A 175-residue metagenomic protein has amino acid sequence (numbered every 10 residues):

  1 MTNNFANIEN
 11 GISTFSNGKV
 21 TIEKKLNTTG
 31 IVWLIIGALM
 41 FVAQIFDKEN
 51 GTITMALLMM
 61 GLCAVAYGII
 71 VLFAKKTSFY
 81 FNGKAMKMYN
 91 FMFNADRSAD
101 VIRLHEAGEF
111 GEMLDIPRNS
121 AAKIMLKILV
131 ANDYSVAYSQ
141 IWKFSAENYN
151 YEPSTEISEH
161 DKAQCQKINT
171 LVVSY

Functional and structural regions predicted by a protein language model:
M1-L26: Cytosolic juxtamembrane N-terminal segments of multi-pass membrane proteins
N4-I8, A74-A131: Cytosolic juxtamembrane segments of membrane proteins
T21-K24, K48, M55-F91: Transmembrane-cytosolic junction motif
K25-L34: Select subsegments of transmembrane alpha-helices in polytopic membrane proteins, especially boundary-proximal
I35-A43: Hydrophobic, membrane-inserted alpha-helices
V42-N50: Juxtamembrane "helix-exit" motif on the non-cytosolic side of transmembrane helices
T52-I53, G111: Interfacial non-cytosolic loop connecting adjacent transmembrane helices
I128-Y175: A membrane-cytosol interface segment of integral membrane proteins
